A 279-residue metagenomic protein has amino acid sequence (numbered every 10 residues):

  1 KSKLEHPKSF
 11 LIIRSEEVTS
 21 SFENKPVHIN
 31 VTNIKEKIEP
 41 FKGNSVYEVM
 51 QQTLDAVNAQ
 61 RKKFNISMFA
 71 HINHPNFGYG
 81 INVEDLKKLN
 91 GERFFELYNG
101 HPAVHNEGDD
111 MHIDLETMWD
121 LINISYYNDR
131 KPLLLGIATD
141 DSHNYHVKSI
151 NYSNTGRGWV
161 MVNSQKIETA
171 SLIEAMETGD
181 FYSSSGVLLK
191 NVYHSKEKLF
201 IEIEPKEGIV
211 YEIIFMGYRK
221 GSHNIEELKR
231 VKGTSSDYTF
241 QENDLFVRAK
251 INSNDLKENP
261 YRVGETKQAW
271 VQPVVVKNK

Functional and structural regions predicted by a protein language model:
K1-K279: Extended, charged catalytic domains and RNA/DNA-binding interfaces, predominantly in divalent-metal-using enzymes
